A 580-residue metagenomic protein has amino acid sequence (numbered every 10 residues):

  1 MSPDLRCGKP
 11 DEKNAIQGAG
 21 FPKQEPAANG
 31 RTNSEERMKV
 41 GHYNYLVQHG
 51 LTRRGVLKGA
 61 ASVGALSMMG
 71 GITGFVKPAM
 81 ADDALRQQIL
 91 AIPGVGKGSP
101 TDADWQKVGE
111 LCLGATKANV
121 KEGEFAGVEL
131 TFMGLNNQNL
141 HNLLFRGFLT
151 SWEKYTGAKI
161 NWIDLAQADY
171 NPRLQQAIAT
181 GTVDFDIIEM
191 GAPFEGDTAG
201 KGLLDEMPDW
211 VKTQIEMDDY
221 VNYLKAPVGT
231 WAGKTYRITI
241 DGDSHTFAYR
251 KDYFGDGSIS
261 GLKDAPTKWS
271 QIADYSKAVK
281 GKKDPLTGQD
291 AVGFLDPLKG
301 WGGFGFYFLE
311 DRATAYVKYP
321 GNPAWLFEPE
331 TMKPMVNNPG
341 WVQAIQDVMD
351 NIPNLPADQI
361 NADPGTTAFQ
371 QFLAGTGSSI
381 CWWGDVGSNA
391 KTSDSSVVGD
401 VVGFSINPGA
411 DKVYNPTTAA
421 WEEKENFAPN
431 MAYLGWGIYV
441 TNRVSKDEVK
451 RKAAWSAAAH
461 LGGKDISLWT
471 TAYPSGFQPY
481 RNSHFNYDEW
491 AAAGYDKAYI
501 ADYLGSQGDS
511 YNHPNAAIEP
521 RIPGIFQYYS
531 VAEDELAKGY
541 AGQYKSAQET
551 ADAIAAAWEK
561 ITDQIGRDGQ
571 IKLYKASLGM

Functional and structural regions predicted by a protein language model:
M1-G55, S62-M68, K77-M80: N-terminal secretory signal peptides
L85, I89-L90, P100, G114-N119 (+5 more regions): Long, aromatic- and glycine/proline-rich binding clefts that accommodate carbohydrate-like moieties
R86-E124, G191-T246, Y275, F308 (+3 more regions): Hinge/lid segment of periplasmic solute-binding proteins
A126-N137, A158-I163, I187: Short, well-ordered beta-strand elements
F148-Y223, T230, D252-K263, T267 (+4 more regions): Extracytoplasmic "Venus flytrap"/periplasmic binding protein-like
V228, G233, G257, P353-N354 (+1 more regions): Extracytoplasmic/periplasmic substrate-recognition and gating elements
W231-I240, H245, S270-K333, G377: Extracytoplasmic/periplasmic solute-binding protein
A273-A278, P323-A362, G403-A410: Glycine-centered hinge/linker elements that transmit conformational signals in sensory and ligand-binding systems
